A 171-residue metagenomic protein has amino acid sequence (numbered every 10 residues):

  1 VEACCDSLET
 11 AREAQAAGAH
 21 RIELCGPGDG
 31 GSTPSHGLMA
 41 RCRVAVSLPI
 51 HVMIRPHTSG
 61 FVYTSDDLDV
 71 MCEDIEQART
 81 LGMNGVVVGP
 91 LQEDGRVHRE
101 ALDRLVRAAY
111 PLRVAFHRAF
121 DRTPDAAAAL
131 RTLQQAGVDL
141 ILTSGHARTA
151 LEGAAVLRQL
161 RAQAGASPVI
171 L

Functional and structural regions predicted by a protein language model:
V1-A3, I22-L24, I50-I54, V86-V88 (+3 more regions): Hydrophobic faces of well-ordered beta-strands that scaffold small-molecule active sites in alpha/beta enzyme cores
V1-I22, P27-T33: N-terminal pre-domain/capping segments
L8-E9, P27-H51, S65-D69, P90-Y110 (+2 more regions): Active-site-adjacent beta->alpha loops and helix N-cap segments on the catalytic face of soluble alpha/beta enzymes
A14, A78, L105, H117 (+2 more regions): Conserved, mostly hydrophobic/aromatic
A17, A45, L81, Q135-A136 (+1 more regions): Structural motif
T58-Y63: A short acidic, helix-capping loop that chelates divalent metal ions and anchors anionic groups
E73-P90, V97: Ordered, amphipathic secondary-structure segments that act as subunit-interaction surfaces in large macromolecular
I75-L81, A101-L112, V138-D139: Short, electropositive alpha-helical surface patch
